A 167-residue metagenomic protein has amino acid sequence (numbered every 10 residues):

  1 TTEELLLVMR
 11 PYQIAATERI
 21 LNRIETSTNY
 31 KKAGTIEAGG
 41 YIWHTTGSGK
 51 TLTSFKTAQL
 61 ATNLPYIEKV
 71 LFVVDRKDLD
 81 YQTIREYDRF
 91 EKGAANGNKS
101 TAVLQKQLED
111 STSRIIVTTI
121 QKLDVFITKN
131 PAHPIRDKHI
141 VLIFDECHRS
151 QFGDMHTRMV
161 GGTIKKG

Functional and structural regions predicted by a protein language model:
T1, T163-G167: Short, intrinsically disordered, charge-balanced linker/junction segments flanking boundaries in proteins
T1-K69, D78, Q82-A94, S111-R114 (+4 more regions): ATP-dependent helicase/translocase motor core
I42, V73, I143-F144: Generic enzyme active-site microenvironment
H44, V74-D75, D154: Glycine-rich, histidine-containing beta strand-loop boundary motifs that form or position
A58-Q59, T101-Q105, I127-P131, T157: A generic local structural motif
V74-K77, G97-K106, I120-V125: Conserved helicase motor
A94-K99, R149-S150: Acidic/polar loop patches that form or flank catalytic/metal-binding clefts of enzymes that bind anionic ligands
I115-F144, R149-I164: Conserved RecA-like ASCE ATPase "motif II neighborhood" in helicase/translocase motors
